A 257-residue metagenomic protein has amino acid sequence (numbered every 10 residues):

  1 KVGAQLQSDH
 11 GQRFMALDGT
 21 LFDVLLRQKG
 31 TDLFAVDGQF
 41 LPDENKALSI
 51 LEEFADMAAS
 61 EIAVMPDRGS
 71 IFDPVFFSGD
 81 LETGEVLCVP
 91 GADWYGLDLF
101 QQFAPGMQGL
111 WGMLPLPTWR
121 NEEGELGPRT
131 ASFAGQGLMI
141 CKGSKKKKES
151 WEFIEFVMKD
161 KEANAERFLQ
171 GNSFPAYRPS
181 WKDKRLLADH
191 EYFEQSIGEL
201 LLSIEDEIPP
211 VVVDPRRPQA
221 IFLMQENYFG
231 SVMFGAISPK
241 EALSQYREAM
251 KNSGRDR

Functional and structural regions predicted by a protein language model:
K1-P42, K46-S49, F77: Extracytoplasmic/periplasmic solute-binding protein
V2, S49-E53, K145-V157, A242: Short amphipathic alpha-helical coupling segments at ligand-binding clamshell hinges and other catalytic/signaling
V2-L6, G38-I71, L116-W119: Glycine-centered hinge/linker elements that transmit conformational signals in sensory and ligand-binding systems
D9-Q12, E82-A92: Alpha-to-beta junction loops
A16, L87-A92, D98, G112: Paired acidic/hydrophobic, glycine-rich loop segments that form the ligand-binding mouth/hinge of periplasmic-binding
A59-A63, F103-P175, I208-D214: Extracytoplasmic/periplasmic substrate-recognition and gating elements
D67-E82: Short helix-initiation/N-cap motifs at beta->coil->alpha
T118, F168-M224, S231: Long, aromatic- and glycine/proline-rich binding clefts that accommodate carbohydrate-like moieties
